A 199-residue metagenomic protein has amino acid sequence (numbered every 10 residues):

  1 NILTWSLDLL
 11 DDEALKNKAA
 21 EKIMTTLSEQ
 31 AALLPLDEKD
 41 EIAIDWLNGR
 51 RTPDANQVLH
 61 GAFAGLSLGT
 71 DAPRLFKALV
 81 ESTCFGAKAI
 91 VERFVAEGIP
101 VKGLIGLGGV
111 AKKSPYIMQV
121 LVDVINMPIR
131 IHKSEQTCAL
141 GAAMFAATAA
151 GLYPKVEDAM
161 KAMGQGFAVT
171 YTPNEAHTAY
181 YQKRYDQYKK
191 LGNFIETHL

Functional and structural regions predicted by a protein language model:
N1-L199: Active-site core segments that coordinate phosphate-bearing ligands/cofactors across diverse enzyme families
